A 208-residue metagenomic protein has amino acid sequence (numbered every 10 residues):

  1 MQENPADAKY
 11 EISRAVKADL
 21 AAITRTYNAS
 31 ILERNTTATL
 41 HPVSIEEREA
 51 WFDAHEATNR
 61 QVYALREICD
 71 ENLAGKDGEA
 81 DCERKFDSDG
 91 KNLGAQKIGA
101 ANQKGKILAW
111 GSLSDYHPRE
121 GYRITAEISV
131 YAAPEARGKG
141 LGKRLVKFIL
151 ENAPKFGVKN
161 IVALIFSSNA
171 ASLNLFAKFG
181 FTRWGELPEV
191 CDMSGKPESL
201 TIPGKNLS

Functional and structural regions predicted by a protein language model:
E11-I23: A short beta-loop-alpha structural element at the N-terminal edge of CoA-dependent acyl/N-acetyltransferase catalytic
R25-P42, A54-T58: Helix-loop element at the rim of GNAT/NAT acetyltransferase active sites that forms part of the acceptor-substrate
Y27, F176, F181: Conserved active-site tyrosine of GNAT-family acetyltransferases
H41-E135, V146, N206-L207: Acetyl-CoA-dependent GNAT
S112, E120, V162-I165, T182-S199: Conserved catalytic-core motifs of GNAT/GCN5-like acyltransferases
R137, A163-L173: Conserved beta-strand-loop-alpha-helix junction that forms the acyl-donor binding cleft
G138-E151, N174-K178: Conserved acetyl-CoA-binding loop-helix of GNAT-fold acetyltransferases
A153-I165: Conserved GNAT acetyl-CoA-binding A-motif
